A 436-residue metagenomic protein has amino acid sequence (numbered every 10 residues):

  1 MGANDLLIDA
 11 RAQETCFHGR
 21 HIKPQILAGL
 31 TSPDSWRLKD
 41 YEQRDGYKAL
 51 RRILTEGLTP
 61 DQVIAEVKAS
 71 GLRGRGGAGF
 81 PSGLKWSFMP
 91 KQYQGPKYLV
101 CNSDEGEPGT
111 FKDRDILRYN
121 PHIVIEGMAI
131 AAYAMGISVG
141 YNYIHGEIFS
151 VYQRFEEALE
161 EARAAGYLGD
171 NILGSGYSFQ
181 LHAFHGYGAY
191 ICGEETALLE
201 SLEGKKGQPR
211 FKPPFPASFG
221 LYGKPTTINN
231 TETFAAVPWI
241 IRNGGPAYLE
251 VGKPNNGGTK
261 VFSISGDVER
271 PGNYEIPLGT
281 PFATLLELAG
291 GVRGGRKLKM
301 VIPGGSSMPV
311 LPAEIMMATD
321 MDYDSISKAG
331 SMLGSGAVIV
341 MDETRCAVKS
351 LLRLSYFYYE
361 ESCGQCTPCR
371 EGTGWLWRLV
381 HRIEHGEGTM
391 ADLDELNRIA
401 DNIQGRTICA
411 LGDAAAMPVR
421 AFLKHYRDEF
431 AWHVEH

Functional and structural regions predicted by a protein language model:
M1-N4, A49-V67, G95-L99, S103 (+6 more regions): Ferredoxin-type iron-sulfur electron-transfer modules in oxidoreductases and energy-metabolism complexes
G2-E66: Cofactor-/ligand-binding subdomain signature composed of acidic, glycine-rich, tryptophan-containing flexible loops
Y41-K48, C101-D113, P216-L221, S263-V268: Gly-rich Lys/Arg/Thr-decorated short loops/hinges at beta-loop-alpha junctions or inter-strand turns that position
I53-Q92, L249-E250, N255, S263 (+3 more regions): Accessory "access/gating" subregions that flank catalytic or transport cores
V67-F88, A131, G186-E200, G204-K206 (+2 more regions): Conserved phosphate/anionic-ligand binding catalytic regions in large, soluble enzymes, centered on
N120-A134: Histidine-anchored nucleotide/phosphate-binding helix
G127-A131, P277-G295: Short amphipathic, charge-patterned alpha-helical segments
Y152-L278, G290: Hydrophobic alpha-helical positions that pack around
